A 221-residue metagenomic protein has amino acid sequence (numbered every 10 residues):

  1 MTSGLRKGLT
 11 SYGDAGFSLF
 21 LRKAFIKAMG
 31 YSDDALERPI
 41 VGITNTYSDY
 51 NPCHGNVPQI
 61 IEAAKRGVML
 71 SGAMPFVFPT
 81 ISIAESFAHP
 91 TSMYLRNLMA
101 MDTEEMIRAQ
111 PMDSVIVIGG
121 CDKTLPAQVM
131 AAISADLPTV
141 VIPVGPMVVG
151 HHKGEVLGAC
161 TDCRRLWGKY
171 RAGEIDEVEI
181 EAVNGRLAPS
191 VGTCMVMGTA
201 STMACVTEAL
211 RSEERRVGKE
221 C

Functional and structural regions predicted by a protein language model:
M1-R38, L70: N-terminal amphipathic/basic leader segments beginning at the initiator methionine
F17, P126-P189: Glycine/threonine-rich beta-strand-loop-alpha-helix active-site module that forms ligand/phosphate-binding
L21-K27, M69-V117, G168, G173-V178: Glycine-rich oxoanion-binding loops at beta->alpha junctions
D33-E37, G42, S48-V77: Glycine-rich phosphate/diphosphate-binding loop of Rossmann-like nucleotide-binding domains
T46-S48, T80-I83, G120-K123, P143-V148: Short, ordered loop/turn segments at secondary-structure junctions
I107-Q128, T139-V144: A short, small-residue-rich loop immediately preceding and capping a beta-strand
E214-C221: Conserved small/polar residues in nucleotide/adenosyl-binding loops
